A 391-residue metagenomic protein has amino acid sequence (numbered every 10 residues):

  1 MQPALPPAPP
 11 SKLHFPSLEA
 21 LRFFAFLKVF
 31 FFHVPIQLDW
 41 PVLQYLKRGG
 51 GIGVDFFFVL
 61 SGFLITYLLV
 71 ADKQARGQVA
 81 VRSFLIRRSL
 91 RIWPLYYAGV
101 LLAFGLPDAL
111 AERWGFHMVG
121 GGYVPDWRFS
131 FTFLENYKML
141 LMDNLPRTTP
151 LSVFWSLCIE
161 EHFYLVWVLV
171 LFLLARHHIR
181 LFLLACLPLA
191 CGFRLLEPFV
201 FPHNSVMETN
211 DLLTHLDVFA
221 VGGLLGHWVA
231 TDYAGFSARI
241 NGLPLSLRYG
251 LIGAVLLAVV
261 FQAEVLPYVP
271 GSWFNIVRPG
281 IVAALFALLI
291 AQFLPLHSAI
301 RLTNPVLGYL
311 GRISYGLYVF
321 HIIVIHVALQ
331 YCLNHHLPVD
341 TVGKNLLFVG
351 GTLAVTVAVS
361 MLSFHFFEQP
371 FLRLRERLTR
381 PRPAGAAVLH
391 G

Functional and structural regions predicted by a protein language model:
Q2-L18, L27, F31-G51, I65-S83 (+6 more regions): Alpha-helical transmembrane segments in multi-pass integral membrane proteins
E19, F23-F26, S61, P94-V100 (+5 more regions): Residues within membrane-spanning alpha-helices of integral membrane proteins, especially the hydrophobic core/packing
E19, F84, F154-C158, Y164 (+1 more regions): Short alpha-helical catalytic segment bearing the HExxH-like zincin motif of zinc-dependent metalloproteases
R82, I86-G99, L171, R312: Alpha-helical transmembrane segments of multi-pass membrane proteins
L85, W93, L165, R180-A185 (+2 more regions): Hydrophobic alpha-helical transmembrane segments
W93-L157, A190-M207, G280-A287, L294: Membrane-interface helix-loop-helix regions
L165-H177: Membrane-interface helix/loop boundary segments of multi-pass membrane proteins
F182-C191, N304: Central hydrophobic cores of alpha-helical transmembrane segments in multi-pass integral membrane proteins
